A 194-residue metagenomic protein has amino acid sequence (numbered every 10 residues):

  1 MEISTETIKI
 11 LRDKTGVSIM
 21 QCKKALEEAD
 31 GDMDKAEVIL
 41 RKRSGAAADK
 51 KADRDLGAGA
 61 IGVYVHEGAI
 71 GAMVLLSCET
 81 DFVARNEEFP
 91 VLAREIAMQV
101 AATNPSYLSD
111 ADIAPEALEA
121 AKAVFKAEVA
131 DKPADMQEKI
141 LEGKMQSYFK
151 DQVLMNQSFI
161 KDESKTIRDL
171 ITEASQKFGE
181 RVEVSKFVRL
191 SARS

Functional and structural regions predicted by a protein language model:
M1-S194: N-terminal assembly/interaction segments in proteins that build large macromolecular machines
